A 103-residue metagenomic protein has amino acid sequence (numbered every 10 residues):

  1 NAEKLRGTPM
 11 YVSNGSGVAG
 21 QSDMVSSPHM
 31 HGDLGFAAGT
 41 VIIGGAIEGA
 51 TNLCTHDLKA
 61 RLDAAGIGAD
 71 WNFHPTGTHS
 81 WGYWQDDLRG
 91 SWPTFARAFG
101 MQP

Functional and structural regions predicted by a protein language model:
N1-A64: The feature captures the conserved acid-bearing segment of alpha/beta-hydrolase catalytic domains
V41, G49-P103: C-terminal catalytic histidine-bearing segment of alpha/beta-hydrolase fold enzymes
